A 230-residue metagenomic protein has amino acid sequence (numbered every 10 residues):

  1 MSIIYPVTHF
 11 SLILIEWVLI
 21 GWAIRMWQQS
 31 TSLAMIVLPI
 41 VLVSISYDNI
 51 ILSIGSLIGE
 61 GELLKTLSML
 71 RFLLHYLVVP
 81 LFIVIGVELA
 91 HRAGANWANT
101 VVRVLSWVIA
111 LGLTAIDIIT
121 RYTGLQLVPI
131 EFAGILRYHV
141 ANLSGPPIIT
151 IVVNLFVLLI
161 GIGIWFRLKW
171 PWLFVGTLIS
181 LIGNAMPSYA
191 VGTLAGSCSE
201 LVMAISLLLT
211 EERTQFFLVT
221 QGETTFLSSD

Functional and structural regions predicted by a protein language model:
M1-V18: Hydrophobic transmembrane alpha-helical segments in integral membrane proteins
W17-W27, I51-L63, L73-L105: Internal transmembrane alpha-helix with an interfacial aromatic "cap," most often the third helix
V18-I24, I83-A90, R137-V175: Alpha-helical transmembrane segments in multipass membrane proteins, preferentially the mid-helix core
Q29-L42, A98-S106, W165-T177: Membrane-interfacial loop-to-transmembrane alpha-helix junctions, especially the N-terminal start
V43-N49, A110-I119, G176-A190: Aromatic-anchored segments of alpha-helical transmembrane domains
G61-L73, N99, F132-R137, L194-L201: Non-cytosolic membrane-interface motifs at loop->transmembrane helix junctions
V79, V153-D230: C-terminal transmembrane-bundle signature of multipass membrane proteins, characterized by strong activation on
V87-N154: Membrane-proximal helix-loop-helix units in multi-pass membrane proteins
